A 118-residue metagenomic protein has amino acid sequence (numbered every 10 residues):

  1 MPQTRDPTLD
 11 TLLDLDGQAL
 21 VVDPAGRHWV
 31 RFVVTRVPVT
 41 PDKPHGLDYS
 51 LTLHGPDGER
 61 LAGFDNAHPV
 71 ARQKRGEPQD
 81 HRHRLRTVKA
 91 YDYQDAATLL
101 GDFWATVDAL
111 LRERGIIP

Functional and structural regions predicted by a protein language model:
P2-P78: The feature represents the first ordered module of a protein
L47-Y49, R75-Q94: Short, surface-exposed secondary-structure junctions/capping segments
D65-H68, D80, D102, D108: Acidic side chains
L85-I116: Well-ordered alpha/beta subsegment
